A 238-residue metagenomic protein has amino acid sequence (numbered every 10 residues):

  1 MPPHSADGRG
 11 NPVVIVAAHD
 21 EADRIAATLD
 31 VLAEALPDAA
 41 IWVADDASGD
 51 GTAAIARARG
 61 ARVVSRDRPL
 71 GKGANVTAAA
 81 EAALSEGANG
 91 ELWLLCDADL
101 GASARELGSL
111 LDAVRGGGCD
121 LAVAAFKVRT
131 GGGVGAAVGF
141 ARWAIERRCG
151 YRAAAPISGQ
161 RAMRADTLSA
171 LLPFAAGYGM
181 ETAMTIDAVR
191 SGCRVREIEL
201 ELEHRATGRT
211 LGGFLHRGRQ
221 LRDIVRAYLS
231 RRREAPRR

Functional and structural regions predicted by a protein language model:
M1-N11, P173-R238: Hydrophobic helical membrane-anchoring modules
V16-A17, D38-A47: Short beta-strand/loop segment that forms part of the nucleotide-sugar
D20-E34: Short, well-formed alpha-helical segments that are part of the catalytic scaffolds of diverse glycosyltransferases
D23-A27, D50-R59: Acidic helix N-cap motif at the loop->helix transition within catalytic regions of sugar-transfer enzymes
W42, A53-E86: Conserved donor nucleotide-binding strand/loop of the catalytic core
D45-A53, L100: A conserved acidic beta->alpha catalytic loop
D67-A82, S103-Y178, R205-L215: Acceptor/aglycone-binding surface of glycosyltransferases and processive sugar-polymer synthases
N89-G101: Short beta-strand-to-loop acidic/aromatic patch adjacent to the donor-nucleotide binding site
